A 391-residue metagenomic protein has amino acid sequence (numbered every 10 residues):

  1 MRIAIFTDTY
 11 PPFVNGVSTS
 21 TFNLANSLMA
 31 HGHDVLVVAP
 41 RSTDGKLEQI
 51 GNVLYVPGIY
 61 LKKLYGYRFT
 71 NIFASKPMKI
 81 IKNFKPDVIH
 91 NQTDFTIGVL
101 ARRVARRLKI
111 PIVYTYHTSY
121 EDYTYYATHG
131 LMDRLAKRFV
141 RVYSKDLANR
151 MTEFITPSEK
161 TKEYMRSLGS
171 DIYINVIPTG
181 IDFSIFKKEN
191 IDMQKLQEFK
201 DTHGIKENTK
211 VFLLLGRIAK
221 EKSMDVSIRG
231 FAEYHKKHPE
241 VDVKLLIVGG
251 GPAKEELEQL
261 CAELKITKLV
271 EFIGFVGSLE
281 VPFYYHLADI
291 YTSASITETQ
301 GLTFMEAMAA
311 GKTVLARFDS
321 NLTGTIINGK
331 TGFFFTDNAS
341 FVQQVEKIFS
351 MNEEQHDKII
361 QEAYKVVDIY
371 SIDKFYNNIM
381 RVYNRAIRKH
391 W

Functional and structural regions predicted by a protein language model:
M1-Y55, M380: N-terminal subdomain of nucleotide-sugar transferases
R41, K160, G180: Carbohydrate-associated surface elements
A148, F275-V276, F283-A288: Short alpha-helical donor nucleotide-sugar binding micro-motif in glycosyltransferases
K206-K222, I228-F231: Conserved donor-binding/catalytic core segment of Leloir-type glycosyltransferases
E256-V276: Nucleotide-activated donor-binding/catalytic signature segment of Leloir-type glycosyltransferases, i.e., the conserved
I296: Aromatic "clamp/platform" in nucleotide-sugar-dependent glycosyltransferases that forms part of the donor/acceptor
T313-A316: Short hydrophobic beta-strand element within catalytic cores of glycosyltransferases and related nucleotide-activated
N328-G329, F333-A339, K347-E353: Conserved acidic donor-binding segment of nucleotide-sugar-dependent glycosyltransferases
